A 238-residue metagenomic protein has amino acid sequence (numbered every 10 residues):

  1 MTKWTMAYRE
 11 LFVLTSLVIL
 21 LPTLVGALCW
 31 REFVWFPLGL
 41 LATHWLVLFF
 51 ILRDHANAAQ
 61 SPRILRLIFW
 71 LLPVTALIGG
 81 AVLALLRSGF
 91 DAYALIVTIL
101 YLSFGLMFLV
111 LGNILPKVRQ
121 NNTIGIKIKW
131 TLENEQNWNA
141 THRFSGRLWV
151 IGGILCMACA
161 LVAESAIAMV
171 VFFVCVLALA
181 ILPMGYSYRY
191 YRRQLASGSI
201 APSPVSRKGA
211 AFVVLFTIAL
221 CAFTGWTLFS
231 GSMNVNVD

Functional and structural regions predicted by a protein language model:
M1-T15, V205-V213: N-terminal membrane topogenic signal
R9-T23, L40-A42, V74, W138 (+1 more regions): Alpha-helical transmembrane segments
L17-T23, G79, I151-C159: Hydrophobic, membrane-inserted alpha-helices
G26-A42, Y93-L111, A168-L179, D238: Alpha-helical transmembrane segments
T43-D54, V110-I126, A178-A196: Membrane-water interface of transmembrane alpha-helices
A56-A59, R119-T141, R193-P202: Cytosolic, membrane-interface loops and tails of multi-pass inner-membrane proteins
Q60-L102, A222-S230, N234-N236: Long, highly hydrophobic alpha-helical transmembrane signal-anchor segments
S206-W226: Internal/C-terminal transmembrane anchor helices
